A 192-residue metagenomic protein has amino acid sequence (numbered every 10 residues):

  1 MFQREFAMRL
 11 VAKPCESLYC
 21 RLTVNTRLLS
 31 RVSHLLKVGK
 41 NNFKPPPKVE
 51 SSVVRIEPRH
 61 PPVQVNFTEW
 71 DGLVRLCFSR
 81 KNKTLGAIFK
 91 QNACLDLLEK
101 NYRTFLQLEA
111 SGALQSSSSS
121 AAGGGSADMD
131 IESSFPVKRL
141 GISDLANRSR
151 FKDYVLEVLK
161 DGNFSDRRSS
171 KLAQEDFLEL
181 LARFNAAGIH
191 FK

Functional and structural regions predicted by a protein language model:
M1-K192: Class I S-adenosyl-L-methionine
